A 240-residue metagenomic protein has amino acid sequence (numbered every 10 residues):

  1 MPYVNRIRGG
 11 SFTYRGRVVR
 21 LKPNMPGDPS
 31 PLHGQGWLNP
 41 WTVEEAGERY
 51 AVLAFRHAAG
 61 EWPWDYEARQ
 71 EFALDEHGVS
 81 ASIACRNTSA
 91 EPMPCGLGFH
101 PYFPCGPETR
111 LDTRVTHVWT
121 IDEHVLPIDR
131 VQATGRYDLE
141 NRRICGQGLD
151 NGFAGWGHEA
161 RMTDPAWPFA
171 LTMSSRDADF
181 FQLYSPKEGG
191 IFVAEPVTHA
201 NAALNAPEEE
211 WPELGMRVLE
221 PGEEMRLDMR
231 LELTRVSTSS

Functional and structural regions predicted by a protein language model:
M1-T13, M216: Short acidic, Pro/Gly- and aromatic-enriched capping/linker segments at domain boundaries
F12-R20, I83, R217-R235: Short Pro-Gly-centered flexible turn/kink motifs
R20, P92-P94, Y102-R176: Active-site/ligand-binding surface loops and adjacent short beta/alpha elements that line catalytic pockets across
P23-E76: Extended, loop-rich substrate-binding clefts of extracytoplasmic carbohydrate-active enzymes
F55-C95, F99-F103: Acidic, contiguous internal or C-terminal segments within carbohydrate-active enzymes that form a structured patch used
D164-A202: Glycine-rich active-site loops that engage anionic ligands at enzyme catalytic sites
A194-V218: A conserved acidic, glycine/proline-rich C-terminal tail/linker
